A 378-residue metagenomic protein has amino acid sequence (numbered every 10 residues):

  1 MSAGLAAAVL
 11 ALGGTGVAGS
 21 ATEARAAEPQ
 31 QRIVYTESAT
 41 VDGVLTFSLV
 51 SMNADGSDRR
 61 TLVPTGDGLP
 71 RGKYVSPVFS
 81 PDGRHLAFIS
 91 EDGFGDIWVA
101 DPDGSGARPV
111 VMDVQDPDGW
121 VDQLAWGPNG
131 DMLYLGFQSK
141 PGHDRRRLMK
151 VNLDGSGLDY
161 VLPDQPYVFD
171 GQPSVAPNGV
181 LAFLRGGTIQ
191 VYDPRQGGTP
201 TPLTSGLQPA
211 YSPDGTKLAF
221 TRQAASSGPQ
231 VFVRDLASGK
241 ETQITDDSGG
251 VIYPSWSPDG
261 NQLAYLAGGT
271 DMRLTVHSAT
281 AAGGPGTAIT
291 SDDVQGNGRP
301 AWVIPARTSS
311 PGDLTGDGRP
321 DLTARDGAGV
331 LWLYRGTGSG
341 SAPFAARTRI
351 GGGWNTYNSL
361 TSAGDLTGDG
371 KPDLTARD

Functional and structural regions predicted by a protein language model:
M1-A26: Secretory targeting and sorting signals
T15-V17, E241, K371: Intrinsic disorder/low-complexity segments in short proteins, especially the signal peptide and propeptide regions
E23-S310, N358, T375: Sequence signature of WD/YWTD-type beta-propeller architectures
A306-D378: Trp/Gly-enriched beta-strand/coil motifs that build multi-repeat beta-propeller-like domains and related W-rich binding
